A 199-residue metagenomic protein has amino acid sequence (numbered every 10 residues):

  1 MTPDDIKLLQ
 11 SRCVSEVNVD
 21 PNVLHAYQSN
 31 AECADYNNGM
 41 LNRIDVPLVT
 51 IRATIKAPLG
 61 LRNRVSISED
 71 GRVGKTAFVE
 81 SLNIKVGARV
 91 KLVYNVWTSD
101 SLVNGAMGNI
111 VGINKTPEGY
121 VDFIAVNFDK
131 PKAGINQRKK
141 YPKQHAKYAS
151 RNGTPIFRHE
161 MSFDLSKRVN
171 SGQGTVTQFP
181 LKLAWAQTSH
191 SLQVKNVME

Functional and structural regions predicted by a protein language model:
M1-D100, K115: Conserved helicase motor core of P-loop NTPases
V96-W97, L102-E199: Conserved helicase C-terminal RecA-like lobe
